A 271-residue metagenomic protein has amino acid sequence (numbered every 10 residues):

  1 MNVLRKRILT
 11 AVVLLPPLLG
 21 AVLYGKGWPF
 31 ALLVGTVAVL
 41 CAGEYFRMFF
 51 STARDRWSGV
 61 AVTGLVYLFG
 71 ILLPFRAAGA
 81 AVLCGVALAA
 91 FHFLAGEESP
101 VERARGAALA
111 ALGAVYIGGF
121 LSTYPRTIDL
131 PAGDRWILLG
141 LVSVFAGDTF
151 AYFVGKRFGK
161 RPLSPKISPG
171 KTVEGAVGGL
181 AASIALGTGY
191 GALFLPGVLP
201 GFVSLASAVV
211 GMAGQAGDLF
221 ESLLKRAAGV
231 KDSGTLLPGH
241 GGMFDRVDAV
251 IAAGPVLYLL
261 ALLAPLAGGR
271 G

Functional and structural regions predicted by a protein language model:
M1-A208: Membrane-embedded alpha-helical bundles of polytopic integral membrane proteins
Y152, S222-V230: Juxtamembrane interface at the ends
K156-R157, K225-A227, I251, V256: Re-entrant/interfacial helical elements at transmembrane boundaries that shape and gate the permeation pathway
A227-V250: Interfacial loop-to-transmembrane junctions
R246-L262: Final/C-terminal transmembrane alpha-helix of multipass membrane proteins
L259-G271: Juxtamembrane boundary at the C-terminal end of a transmembrane helix
